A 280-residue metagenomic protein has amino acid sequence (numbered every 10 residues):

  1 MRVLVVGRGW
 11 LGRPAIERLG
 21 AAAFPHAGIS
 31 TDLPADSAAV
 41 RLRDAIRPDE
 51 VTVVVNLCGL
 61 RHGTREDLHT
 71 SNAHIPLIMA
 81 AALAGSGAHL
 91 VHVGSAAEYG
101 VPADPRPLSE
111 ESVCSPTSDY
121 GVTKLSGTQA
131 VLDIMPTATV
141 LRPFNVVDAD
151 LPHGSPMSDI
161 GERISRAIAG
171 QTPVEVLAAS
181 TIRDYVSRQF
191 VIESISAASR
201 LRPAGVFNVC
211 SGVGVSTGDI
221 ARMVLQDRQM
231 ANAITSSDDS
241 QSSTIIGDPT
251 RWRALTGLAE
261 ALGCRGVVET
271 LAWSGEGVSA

Functional and structural regions predicted by a protein language model:
R2-G20: N-terminal Rossmann NAD(P)H-binding glycine-rich loop of SDR-like oxidoreductase domains
H26-R41: Rossmann-fold cofactor-recognition segment
A39-A73: NAD(P)H-binding glycine-rich loop region in Rossmannoid oxidoreductase-like domains and their noncatalytic homologs
L57-C58, L90-A96, L141-P143: SDR active-site strand-loop-helix element
H69-A73, R106, S112-T128, L151-S158 (+2 more regions): Short-chain dehydrogenase/reductase
L77-D119: Conserved Rossmann-fold NAD(P)-dependent oxidoreductase catalytic core, especially the SDR/UDP-sugar
Q129-R183, R188: NAD(P)-dependent short-chain dehydrogenase/reductase
I168-Q171, E175-A280: C-terminal substrate-binding subdomain of Rossmann-fold SDR/epimerase-dehydratase oxidoreductases
